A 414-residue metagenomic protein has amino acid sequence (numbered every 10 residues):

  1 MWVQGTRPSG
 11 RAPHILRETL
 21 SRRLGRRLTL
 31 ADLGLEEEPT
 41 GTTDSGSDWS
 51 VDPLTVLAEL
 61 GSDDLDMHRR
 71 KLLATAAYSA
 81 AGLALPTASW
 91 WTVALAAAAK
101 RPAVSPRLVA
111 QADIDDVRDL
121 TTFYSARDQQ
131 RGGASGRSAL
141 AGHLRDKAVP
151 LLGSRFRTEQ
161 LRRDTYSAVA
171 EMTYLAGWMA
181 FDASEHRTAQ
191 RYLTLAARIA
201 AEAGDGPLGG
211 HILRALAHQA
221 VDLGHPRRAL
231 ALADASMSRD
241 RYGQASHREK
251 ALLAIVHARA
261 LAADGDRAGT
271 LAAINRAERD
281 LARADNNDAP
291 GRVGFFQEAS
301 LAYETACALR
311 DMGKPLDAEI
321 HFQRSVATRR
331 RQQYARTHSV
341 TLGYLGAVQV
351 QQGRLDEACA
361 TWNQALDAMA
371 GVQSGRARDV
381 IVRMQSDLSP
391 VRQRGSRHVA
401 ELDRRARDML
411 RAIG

Functional and structural regions predicted by a protein language model:
M1: Short alpha-helical DNA-recognition segment
G5-A96, D403-R411: Short amphipathic recognition helices of helix-turn-helix/homeodomain-type DNA-binding modules
R101-G414: Conserved binding/catalytic microenvironments
